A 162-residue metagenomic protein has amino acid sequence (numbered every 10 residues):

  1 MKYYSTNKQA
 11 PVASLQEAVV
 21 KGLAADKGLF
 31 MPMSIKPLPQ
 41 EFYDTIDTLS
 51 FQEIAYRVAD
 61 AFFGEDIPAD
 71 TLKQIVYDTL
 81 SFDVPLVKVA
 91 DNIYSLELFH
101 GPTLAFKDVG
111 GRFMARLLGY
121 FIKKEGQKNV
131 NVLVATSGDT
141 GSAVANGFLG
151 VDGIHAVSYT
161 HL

Functional and structural regions predicted by a protein language model:
M1-D26: Charged, compositionally biased N-terminal leader segments and the immediate start of the first structured element
S14, S50-I54, V109: Conserved active-site and cofactor/substrate-binding residues in soluble primary-metabolism enzymes
D26, M31, S142-A145: Short, electropositive, low-hydrophobicity segments enriched in small/polar residues
L29-L104: Small-residue-rich anion-binding loops in enzyme active sites
S95-G150: Well-ordered mid-protein domain cores that form the structural environment of catalytic cofactors
G153-A156: Residues at the starts of beta-strands that form the adenosine-phosphate
T160-H161: Conserved small/polar residues in nucleotide/adenosyl-binding loops
